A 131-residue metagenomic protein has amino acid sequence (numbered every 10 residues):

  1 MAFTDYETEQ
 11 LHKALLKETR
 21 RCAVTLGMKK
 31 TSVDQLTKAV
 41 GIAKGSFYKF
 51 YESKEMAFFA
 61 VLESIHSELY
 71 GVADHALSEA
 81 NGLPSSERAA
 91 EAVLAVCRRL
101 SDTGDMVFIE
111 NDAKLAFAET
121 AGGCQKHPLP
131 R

Functional and structural regions predicted by a protein language model:
M1-L26, V33-A39: Basic, helix-initiating cap at the start of DNA-binding domains
M1-T4, Y51, S78-E79, A118-E119: A short, mixed-charge helix-start or loop-turn motif at secondary-structure junctions
A2, G27-M28, Y70, D74-G82 (+2 more regions): Short, flexible helix-adjacent loops and helix caps
E7, L11, V61, N81 (+2 more regions): Conserved acidic
E9-K17, K29-K30, F50-D74, L94: An amphipathic alpha-helix adjacent to DNA-recognition modules
C22-M56, A60: Helix-turn-helix
A60, D74-T103: Hydrophobic alpha-helical connector segments
R98-R131: Short secondary-structure transition hinges
